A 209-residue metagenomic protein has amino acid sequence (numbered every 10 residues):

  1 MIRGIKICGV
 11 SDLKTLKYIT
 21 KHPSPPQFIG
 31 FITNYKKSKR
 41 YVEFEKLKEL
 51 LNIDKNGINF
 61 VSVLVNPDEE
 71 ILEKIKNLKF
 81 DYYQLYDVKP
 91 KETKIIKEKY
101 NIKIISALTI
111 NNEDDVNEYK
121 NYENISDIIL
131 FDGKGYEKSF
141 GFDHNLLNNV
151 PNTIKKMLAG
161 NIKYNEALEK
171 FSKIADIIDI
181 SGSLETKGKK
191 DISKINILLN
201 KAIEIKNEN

Functional and structural regions predicted by a protein language model:
M1-N209: Conserved N-terminal beta1-alpha1 strand-loop-helix module at the mouth
